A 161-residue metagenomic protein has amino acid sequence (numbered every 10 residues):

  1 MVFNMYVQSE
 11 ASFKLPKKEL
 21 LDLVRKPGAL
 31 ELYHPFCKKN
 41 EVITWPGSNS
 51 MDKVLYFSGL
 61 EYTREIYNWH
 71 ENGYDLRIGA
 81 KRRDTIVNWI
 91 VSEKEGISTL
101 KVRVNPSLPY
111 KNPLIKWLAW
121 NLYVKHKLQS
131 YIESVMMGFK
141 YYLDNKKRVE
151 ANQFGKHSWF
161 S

Functional and structural regions predicted by a protein language model:
M1-W45, F160-S161: Hydrophobic ligand-binding cavity/cleft-lining segments
E10-A11, P35-F36, G59-Y62, S107-N112: Short hydrophobic/aromatic-rich motifs at helix boundaries and adjacent loops
E10-K14, E65, I90: Generic structural detector for well-ordered beta-strands
E19-L21, L32, Y62-R64, I86 (+1 more regions): Short acidic, gly/pro-rich beta-turn/loop elements at beta-sheet edges and active-site/ligand-binding grooves
E31, E41-I86, T99, S134-N152 (+1 more regions): Glycine-rich portal/gate segments that line the openings of hydrophobic small-molecule binding cavities
A80-S134, F139-Y141, E150-N152: Beta-strand/loop substructures that line and gate deep hydrophobic ligand-binding cavities in soluble
